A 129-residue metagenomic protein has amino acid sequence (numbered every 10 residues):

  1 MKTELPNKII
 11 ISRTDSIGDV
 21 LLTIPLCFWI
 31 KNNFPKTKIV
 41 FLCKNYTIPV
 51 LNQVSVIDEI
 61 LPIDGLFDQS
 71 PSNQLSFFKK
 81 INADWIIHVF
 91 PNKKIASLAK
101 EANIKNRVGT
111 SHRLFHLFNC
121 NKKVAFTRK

Functional and structural regions predicted by a protein language model:
M1-K129: Catalytic machinery of carbohydrate-active enzymes, primarily nucleotide-sugar-dependent glycosyltransferases
